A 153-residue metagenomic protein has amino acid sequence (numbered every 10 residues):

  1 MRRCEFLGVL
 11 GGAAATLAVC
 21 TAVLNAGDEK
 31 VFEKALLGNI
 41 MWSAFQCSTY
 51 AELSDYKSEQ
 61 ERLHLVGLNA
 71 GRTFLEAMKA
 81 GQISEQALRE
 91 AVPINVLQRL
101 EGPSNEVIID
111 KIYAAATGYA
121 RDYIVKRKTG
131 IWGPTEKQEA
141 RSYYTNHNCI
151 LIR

Functional and structural regions predicted by a protein language model:
R3-L7: N-terminal export leaders
G11-A18: Bacterial N-terminal signal peptides
L24-E29: Boundary at the C-terminal end of the N-terminal hydrophobic targeting segment
E33-E101: Short N-proximal segments of mature Sec-exported proteins
G71-R153: Compact alpha-helical subdomains of small soluble proteins
